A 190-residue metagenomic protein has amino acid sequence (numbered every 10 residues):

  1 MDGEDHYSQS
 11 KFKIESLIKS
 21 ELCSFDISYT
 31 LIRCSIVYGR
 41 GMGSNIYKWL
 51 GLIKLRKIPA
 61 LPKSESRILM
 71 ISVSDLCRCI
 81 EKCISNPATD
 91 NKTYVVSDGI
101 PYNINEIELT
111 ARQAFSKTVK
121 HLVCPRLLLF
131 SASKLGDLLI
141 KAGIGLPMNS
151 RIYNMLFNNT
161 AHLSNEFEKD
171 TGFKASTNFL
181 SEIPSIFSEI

Functional and structural regions predicted by a protein language model:
D2-L31: Active-site Tyr-X1-5-Lys
D5, I27-K48: Flexible, glycine-rich beta-alpha linker
H6, S10-I14, M42-I46, L69 (+2 more regions): Conserved donor sugar-nucleotide recognition element shared by glycan-biosynthetic enzymes
M42-K48, P62-I84, N91-V95: Substrate-positioning beta->alpha
L50-L61, K117, G145-L146: A short C-terminal helix-loop "cap" of Rossmann-like NAD(P)-dependent dehydrogenase/epimerase domains
I68-S74, Y102, K174-T177: Residue-level signal for the nucleotide or nucleotide-sugar donor/cofactor binding architecture
N86-P147, S176-I190: Mid/C-terminal beta-alpha module of Rossmann-like enzyme folds, strongest in SDR-family dehydrogenases/epimerases
I104, S131, M148-E166: Active-site loop of classical SDR/Rossmann-like NAD(P)-dependent oxidoreductases, centered on the catalytic Tyr-X3-Lys
